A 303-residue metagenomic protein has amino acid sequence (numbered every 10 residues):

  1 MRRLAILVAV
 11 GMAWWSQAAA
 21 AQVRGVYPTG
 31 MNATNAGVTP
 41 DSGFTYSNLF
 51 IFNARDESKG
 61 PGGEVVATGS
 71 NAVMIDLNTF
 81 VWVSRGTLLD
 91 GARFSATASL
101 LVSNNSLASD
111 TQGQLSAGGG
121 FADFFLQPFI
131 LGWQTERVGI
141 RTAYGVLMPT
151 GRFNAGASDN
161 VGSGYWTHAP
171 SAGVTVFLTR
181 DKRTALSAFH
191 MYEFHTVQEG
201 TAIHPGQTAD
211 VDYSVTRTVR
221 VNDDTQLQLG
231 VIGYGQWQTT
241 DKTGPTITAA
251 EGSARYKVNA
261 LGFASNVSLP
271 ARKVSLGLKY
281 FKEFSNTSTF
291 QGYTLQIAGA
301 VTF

Functional and structural regions predicted by a protein language model:
A21-V23, N35-G43, S84-S95, W133-I140 (+3 more regions): Short loop/turn motifs that connect adjacent beta-strands in outer-membrane beta-barrel proteins
A36, N48, L77-S84, L126-G132 (+5 more regions): Residues on the lipid-exposed face of transmembrane beta-strands in outer-membrane beta-barrel proteins
Y46-N48, A92-A98, I140-Y144, H168 (+6 more regions): Transmembrane beta-strands of outer-membrane beta-barrel proteins
F52-D56, L100-S106, V146-R152, V176 (+5 more regions): Transmembrane beta-strands of outer-membrane beta-barrel pores
D56-E64, L107-Q114, T142, F153-N160 (+3 more regions): Outer-membrane beta-barrel translocator domains and adjoining extracellular loop/strand segments of Gram-negative
S70-N78, A92, L115-F125, G162-H168 (+3 more regions): Residues that define the transmembrane beta-barrel architecture of outer-membrane proteins
A72-Q134: Long, hydrophobic/aromatic-enriched structural stretches that serve as scaffold segments
G200-F303: Outer membrane beta-barrel transmembrane domains
